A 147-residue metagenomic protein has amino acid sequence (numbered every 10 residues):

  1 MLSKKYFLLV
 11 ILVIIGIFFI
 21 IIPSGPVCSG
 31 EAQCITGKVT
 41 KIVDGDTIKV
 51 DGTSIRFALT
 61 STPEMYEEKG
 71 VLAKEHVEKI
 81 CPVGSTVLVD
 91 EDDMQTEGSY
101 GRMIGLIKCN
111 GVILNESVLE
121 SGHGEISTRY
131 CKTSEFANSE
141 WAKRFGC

Functional and structural regions predicted by a protein language model:
L2-C147: Small beta-barrel nucleic-acid-binding modules, primarily SNase/OB-fold domains and secondarily Tudor-like barrels
